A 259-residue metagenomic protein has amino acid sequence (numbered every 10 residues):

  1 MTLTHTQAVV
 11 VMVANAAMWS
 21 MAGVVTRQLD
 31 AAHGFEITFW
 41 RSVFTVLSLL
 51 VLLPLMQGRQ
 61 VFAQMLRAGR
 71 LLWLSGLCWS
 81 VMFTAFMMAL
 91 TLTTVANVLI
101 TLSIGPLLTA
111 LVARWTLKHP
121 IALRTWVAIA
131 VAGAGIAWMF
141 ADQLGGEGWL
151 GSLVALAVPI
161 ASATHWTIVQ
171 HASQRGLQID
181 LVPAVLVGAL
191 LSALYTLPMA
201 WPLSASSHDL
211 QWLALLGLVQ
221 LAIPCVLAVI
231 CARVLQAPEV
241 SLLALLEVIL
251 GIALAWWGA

Functional and structural regions predicted by a protein language model:
M1, V10, S42, A141 (+2 more regions): C-terminal-most transmembrane helix of multi-pass membrane proteins
M1-A17, T45-L74, M87, L117-W126 (+4 more regions): Membrane-interface interhelical linkers
M1-F39, L77, A85, A130 (+3 more regions): Glycine-/small-residue-enriched transmembrane alpha-helix faces in small-molecule transporters and effluxers
A14-M21, V25, L52, W73-L92 (+4 more regions): Hydrophobic alpha-helical transmembrane segments of multi-pass membrane transport proteins, especially secondary
L29, I37, R41, A89 (+6 more regions): Hydrophobic/aromatic residues within transmembrane alpha-helices of multi-pass small-molecule transporters
L49, W73, V112, I121-A141 (+3 more regions): Hydrophobic transmembrane alpha-helices of multi-pass small-molecule transport proteins
L53, F86-M88, G105-V127, I249-A259: C-terminal transmembrane-helix exit sites in multi-pass transporters
L66, L99-L102, W115-W138, G145-S152 (+3 more regions): Loop-to-transmembrane alpha-helix entry segments
